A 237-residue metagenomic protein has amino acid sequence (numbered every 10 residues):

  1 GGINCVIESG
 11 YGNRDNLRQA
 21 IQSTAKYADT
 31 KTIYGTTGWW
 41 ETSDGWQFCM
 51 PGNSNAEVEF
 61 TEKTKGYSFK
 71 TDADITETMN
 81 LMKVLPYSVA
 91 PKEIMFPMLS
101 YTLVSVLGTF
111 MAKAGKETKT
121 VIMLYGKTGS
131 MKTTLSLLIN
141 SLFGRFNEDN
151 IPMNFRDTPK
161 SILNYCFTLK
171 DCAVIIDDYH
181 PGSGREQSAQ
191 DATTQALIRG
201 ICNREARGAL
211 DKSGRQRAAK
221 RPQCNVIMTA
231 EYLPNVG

Functional and structural regions predicted by a protein language model:
G1-E93, I139, N164-Y165, L169-K170 (+1 more regions): Conserved glycine-centered beta->alpha loop in an early N-terminal alpha/beta scaffold
F48-P51, S100, T118, N150-L163 (+1 more regions): Ser/Thr/Asn(+Pro)-rich, low-complexity disordered segments
S54-P152: P-loop NTPase catalytic core of nucleic-acid-dependent motor ATPases
T109-K113, K160-Y165, K170, D211-R217 (+1 more regions): Generic recognition of flexible, low-complexity loop/linker segments
E117-T118, T168-K170, K220-Q223: Short loop/turn elements that form and flank the Walker-type P-loop nucleotide-binding site in RecA-like NTPase cores
K119-M123, A173, N225: Residue-level preference for the first positions of well-ordered beta-strands
L135-D191: AAA+/P-loop NTPase substrate/partner-engagement loops
S188, A192, A196-G237: Replace "adjacent to P-loop NTPase cores in ATP/GTP-dependent enzymes" with "adjacent to NTP-binding cores
